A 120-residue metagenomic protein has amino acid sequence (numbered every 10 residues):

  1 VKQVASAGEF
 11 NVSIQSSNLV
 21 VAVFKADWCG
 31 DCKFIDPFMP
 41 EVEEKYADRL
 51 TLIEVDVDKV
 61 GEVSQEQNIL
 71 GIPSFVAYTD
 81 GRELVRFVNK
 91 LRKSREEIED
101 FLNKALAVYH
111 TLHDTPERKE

Functional and structural regions predicted by a protein language model:
V1-V20, E97-E120: N-terminal leader/targeting and pre-domain segments
K2, N11, F34, E66-N68 (+2 more regions): Chalcogenol-based redox active-site neighborhoods
Q3-A5, F24, D36-E43, A47-E62: Thiol-based oxidoreductase modules, predominantly thioredoxin-like and allied folds used for disulfide exchange
E9-V42: Local sequence-structure signature of Cys/Sec-based thiol-disulfide redox active-site neighborhoods
G30, K59, K93: Short alpha-helical
K59, E66-S74: Charged low-complexity stretches with an acidic bias
G71, V76-E117: Non-catalytic, surface beta->alpha helical segment in thiol-disulfide oxidoreductase systems
